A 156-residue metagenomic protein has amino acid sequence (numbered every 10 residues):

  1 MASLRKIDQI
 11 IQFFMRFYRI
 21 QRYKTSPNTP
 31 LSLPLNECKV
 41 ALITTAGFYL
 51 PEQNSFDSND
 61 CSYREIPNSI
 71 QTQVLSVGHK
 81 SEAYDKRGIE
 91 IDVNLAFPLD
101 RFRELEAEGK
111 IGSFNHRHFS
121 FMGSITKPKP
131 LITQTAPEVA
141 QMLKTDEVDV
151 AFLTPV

Functional and structural regions predicted by a protein language model:
M1-V156: An N-terminal assembly and electron-transfer interface module characteristic of large anaerobic redox and radical
